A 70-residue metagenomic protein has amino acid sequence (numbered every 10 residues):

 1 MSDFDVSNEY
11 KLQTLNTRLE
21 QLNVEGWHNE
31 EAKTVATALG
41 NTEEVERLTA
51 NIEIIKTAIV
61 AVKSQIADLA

Functional and structural regions predicted by a protein language model:
M1-V24: Short, charge/polar-rich alpha-helical segments
D3-E9, L39-E53, A70: Charge-rich, acidic-biased intrinsically disordered regions
E20-T49: Short E/K-rich amphipathic alpha-helical oligomerization segments
L22, G26, N51-A70: Amphipathic alpha-helical coiled-coil segments
